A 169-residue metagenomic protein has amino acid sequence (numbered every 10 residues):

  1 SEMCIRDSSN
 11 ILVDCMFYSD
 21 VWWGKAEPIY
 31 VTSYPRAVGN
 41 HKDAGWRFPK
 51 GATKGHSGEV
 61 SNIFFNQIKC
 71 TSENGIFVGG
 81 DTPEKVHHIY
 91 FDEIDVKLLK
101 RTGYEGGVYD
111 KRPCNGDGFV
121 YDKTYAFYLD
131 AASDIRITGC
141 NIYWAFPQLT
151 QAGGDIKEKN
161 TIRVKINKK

Functional and structural regions predicted by a protein language model:
S1-I5: Short, small-residue-biased leader/transition segments that mark boundaries at the very start of proteins
R6-D130, C140-K157: Glycine- and acidic/polar-rich repeat regions and solenoidal domains
S72-G75, R163-K169: Generic structural signal for short, solvent-exposed loop/turn connectors between secondary structure elements
I137, I156-K157, V164-I166: Extended, compositionally simple hydrophobic/Ser/Thr-rich segments that build repetitive fibrous architectures
